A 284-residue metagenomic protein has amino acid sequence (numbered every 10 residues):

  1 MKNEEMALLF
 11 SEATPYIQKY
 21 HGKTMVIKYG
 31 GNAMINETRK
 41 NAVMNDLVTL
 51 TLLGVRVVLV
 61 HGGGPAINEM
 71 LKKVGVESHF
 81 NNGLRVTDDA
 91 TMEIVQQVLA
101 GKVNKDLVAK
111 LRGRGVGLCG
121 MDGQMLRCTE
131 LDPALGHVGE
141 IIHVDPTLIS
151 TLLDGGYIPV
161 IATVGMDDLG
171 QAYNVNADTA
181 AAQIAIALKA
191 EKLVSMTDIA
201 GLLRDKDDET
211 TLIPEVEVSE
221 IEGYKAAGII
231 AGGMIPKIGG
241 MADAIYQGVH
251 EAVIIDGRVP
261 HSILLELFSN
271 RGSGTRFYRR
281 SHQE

Functional and structural regions predicted by a protein language model:
M1-R258, L265, R271, Y278-E284: Nucleotide/pyrophosphate-binding catalytic subdomain
